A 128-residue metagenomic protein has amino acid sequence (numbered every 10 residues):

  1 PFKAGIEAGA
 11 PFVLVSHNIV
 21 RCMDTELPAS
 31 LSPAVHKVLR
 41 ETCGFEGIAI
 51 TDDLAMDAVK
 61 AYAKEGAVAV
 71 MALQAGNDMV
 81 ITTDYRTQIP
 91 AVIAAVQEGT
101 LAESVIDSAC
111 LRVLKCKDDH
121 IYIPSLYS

Functional and structural regions predicted by a protein language model:
P1-V105, R112: Second-shell residues forming the walls of enzyme active-site clefts
E98-I106, D119-S128: Acidic, glycine-enriched loop/beta-strand segments at the rims of small-molecule binding/catalytic pockets
A109-D119: A short, charged, Gly/Pro-tolerant segment at domain boundaries
